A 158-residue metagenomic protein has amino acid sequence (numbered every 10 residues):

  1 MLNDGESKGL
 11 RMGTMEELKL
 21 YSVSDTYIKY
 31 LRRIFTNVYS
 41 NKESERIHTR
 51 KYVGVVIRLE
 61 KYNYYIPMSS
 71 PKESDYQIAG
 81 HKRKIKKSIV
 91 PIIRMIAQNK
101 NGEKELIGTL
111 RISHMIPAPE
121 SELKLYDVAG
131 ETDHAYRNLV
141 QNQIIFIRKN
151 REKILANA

Functional and structural regions predicted by a protein language model:
L2-M15, I89-A158: C-terminal terminal-subdomain/extension
G9-G13, E43-R46, V55-I57, L106: A general structural signal for short secondary-structure junctions and capping/turn motifs
G13-M15, D25-T49: An N-terminal domain-cap segment
T14-S22, I57, P67: Short, contiguous, well-structured surface segments enriched in hydrophobic/aromatic residues
K19, R50-V53, N63: Residue-level detector of short, conserved catalytic/binding motifs and their immediate flanks
S24, S69, P119: Residues at the C-termini of beta-strands that transition into short coil/loop
R32-R33, Y65-P67, Q77, Y126-V128: A short secondary-structure junction signal
E45-I47, R58-E103: Compact nucleic-acid interaction/catalytic patches
